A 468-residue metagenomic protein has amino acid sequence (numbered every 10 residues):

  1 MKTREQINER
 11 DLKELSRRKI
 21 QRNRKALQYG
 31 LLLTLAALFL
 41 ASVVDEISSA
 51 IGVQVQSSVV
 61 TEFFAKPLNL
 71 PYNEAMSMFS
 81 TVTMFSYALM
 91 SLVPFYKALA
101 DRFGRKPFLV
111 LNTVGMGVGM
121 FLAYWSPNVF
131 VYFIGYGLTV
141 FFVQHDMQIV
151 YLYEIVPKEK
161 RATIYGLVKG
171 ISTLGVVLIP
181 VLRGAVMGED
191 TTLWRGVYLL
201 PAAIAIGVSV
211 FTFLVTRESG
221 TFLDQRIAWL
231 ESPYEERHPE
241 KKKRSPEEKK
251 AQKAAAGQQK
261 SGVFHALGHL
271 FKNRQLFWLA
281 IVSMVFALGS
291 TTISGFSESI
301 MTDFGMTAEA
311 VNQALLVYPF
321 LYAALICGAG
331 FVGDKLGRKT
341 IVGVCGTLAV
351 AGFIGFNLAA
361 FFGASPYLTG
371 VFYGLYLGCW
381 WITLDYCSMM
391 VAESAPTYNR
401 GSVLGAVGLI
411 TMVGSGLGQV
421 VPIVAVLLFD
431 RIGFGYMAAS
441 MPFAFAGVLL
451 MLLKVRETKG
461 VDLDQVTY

Functional and structural regions predicted by a protein language model:
M1-Q56: Cytosolic juxtamembrane N-terminal segment immediately preceding the first transmembrane helix of multi-pass
G52-Q54, K272-I326, G418-Q419: Extracytoplasmic gate region of multi-pass secondary transporters
V55-M90, E309: Extracellular/periplasmic helix-loop-helix junction of adjacent transmembrane segments in MFS-like secondary
S80-A98, L316-A329: Central cavity-lining transmembrane alpha-helices of secondary-active solute carriers, predominantly the Major
S91-P127: Conserved MFS/SLC helix-loop-helix module at the cytosolic interface between two early adjacent transmembrane helices
V114-P127, L348-G363: C-terminal ends and interior cores of transmembrane alpha-helices in multi-pass membrane transporters/permeases
F130-V143, P366-I382: Hydrophobic core of transmembrane alpha-helices in multi-pass small-molecule transporters, especially MFS/SLC-type
V143, K160-G188, I204-A205, V407-V420: Glycine-rich segments within core transmembrane alpha-helices of 12-TM secondary carriers
